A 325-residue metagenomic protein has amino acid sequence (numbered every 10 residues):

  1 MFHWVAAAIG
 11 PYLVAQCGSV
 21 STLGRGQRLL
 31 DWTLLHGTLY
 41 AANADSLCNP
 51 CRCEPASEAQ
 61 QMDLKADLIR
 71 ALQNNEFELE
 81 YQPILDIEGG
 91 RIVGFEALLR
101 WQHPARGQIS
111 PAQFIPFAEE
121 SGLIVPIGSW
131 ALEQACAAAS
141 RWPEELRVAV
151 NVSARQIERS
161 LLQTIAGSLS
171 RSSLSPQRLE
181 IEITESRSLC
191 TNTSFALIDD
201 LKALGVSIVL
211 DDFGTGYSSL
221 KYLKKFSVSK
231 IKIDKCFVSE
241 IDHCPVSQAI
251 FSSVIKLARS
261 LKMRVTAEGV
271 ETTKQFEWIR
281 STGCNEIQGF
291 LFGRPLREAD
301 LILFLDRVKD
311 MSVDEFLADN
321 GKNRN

Functional and structural regions predicted by a protein language model:
F2, A8, V20-D45, A112 (+3 more regions): Catalytic-core segments of nucleotide cyclases and related cyclic-nucleotide turnover enzymes
F2-I9, A135-R141, L169, D310: Short catalytic/binding micro-motifs of nucleotide second-messenger systems
I9-G10, V14-L30, C53-A56, I84-G89 (+4 more regions): Catalytic strand-loop-helix junctions within cyclic-nucleotide turnover domains
Q16-L23, G89-E96, S121-A196, G269: Catalytic core of bacterial c-di-GMP phosphodiesterases, primarily the EAL and HD-GYP domains, capturing alpha-helical
S21-Q27, D31-E78, A118-G122, E298-N325: C-di-GMP signaling machinery
W32-H36, L64, A97, Q113 (+7 more regions): Structural preference for long, well-ordered alpha-helical segments in enzyme cores
R52-A56, Q60-F117, E182, L210 (+4 more regions): Active-site core of bacterial EAL-family cyclic-dinucleotide phosphodiesterase domains
S168-I241, L257, L261-P295: The catalytic core of metal-dependent phosphodiesterases that act on cyclic dinucleotides
